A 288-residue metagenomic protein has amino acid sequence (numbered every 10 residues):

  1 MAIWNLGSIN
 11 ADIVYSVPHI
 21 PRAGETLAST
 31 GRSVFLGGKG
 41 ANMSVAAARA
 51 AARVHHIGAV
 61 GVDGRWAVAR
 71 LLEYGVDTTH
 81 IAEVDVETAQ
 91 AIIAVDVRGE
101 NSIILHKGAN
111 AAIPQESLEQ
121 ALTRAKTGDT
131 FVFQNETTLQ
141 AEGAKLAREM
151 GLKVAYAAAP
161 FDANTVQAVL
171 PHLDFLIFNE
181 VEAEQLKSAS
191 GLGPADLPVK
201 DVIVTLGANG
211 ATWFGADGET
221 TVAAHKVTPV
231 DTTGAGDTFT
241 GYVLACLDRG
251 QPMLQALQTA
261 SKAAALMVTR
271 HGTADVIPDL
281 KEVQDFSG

Functional and structural regions predicted by a protein language model:
M1-A23: Positively charged, low-complexity intrinsically disordered leader regions
M1-I9, R70-E83, V95-T221: Ribokinase/PfkB-type carbohydrate-kinase core domain
A2-I3, A23-Q90, F286-G288: Substrate-binding N-lobe of the ribokinase-like
I9, V60, V227: Hydrophobic pocket-lining residues within nucleotide cofactor-binding pockets
T30-G38, N42, E83-E87, A112 (+5 more regions): Residues at secondary-structure transition points
A41, R65, A141, G241 (+2 more regions): Residues forming the Rossmann-fold NAD(P)(H) cofactor-binding site
A48-R49, R148, D248: Gly/Ala-rich phosphate-binding loop of Rossmann-like dinucleotide-binding domains, activating on the conserved
A163, G191-G288: Conserved phosphate-binding/catalytic region of the ribokinase-like
